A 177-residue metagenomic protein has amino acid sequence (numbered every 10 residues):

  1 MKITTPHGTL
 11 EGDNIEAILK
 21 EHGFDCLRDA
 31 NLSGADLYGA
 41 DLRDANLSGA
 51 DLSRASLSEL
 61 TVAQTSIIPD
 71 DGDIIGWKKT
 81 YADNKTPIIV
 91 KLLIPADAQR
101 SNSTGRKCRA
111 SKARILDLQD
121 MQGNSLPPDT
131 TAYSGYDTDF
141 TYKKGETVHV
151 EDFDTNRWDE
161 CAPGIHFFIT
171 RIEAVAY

Functional and structural regions predicted by a protein language model:
M1-D44, S48-Y177: Intrinsic low-complexity/IDR segments
